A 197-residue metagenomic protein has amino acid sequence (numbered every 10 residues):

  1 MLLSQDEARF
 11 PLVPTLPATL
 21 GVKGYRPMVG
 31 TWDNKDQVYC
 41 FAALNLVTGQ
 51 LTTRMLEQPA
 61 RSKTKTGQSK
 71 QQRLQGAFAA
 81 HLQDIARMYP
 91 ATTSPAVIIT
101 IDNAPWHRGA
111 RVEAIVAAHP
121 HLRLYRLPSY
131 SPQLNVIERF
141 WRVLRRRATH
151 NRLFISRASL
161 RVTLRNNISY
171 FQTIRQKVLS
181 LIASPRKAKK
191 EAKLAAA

Functional and structural regions predicted by a protein language model:
M1-A197: Short functional hotspots at interaction and active-site rims
